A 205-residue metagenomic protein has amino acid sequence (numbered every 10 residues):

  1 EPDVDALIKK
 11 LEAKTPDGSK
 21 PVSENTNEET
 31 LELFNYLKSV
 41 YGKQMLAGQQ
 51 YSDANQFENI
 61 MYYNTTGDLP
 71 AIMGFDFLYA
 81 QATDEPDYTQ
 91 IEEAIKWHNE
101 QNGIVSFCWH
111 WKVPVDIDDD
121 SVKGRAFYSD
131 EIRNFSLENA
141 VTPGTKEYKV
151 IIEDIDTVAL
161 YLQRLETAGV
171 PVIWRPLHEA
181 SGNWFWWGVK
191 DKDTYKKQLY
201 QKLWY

Functional and structural regions predicted by a protein language model:
E1-L78, D84-Y88, I95-K96: N-terminal module-boundary/linker segments of secreted carbohydrate-active enzymes
D84, Q90-W204: Substrate-binding cleft of extracellular glycoside hydrolase catalytic domains
